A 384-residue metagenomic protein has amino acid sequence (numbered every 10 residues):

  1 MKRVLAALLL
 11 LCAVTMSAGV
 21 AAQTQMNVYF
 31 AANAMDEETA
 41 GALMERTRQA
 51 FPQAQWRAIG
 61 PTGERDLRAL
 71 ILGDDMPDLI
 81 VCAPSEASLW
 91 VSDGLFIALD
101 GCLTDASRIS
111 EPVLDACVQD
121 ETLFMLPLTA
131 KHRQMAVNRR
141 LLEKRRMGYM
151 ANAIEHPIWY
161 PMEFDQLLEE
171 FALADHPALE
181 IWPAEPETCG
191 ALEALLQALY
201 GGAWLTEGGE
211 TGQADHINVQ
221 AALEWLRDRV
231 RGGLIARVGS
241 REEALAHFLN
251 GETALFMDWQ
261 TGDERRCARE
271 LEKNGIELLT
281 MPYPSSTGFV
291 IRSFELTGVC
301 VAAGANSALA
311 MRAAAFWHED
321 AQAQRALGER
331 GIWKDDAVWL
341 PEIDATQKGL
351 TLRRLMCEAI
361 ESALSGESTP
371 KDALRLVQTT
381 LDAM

Functional and structural regions predicted by a protein language model:
K2-L9, A13-A87, T287, R325-A326 (+2 more regions): Conserved N-terminal structural module of periplasmic/extracytoplasmic solute-binding proteins
T39, L43, A221-A222, G304-W317 (+2 more regions): Short amphipathic alpha-helical coupling segments at ligand-binding clamshell hinges and other catalytic/signaling
A50-I109, R145-R146, M150, A246-H247 (+2 more regions): Extracytoplasmic "Venus flytrap"/periplasmic binding protein-like
P52, R269-G331, E358, S365 (+1 more regions): Extracytoplasmic/periplasmic substrate-recognition and gating elements
C82-Q134, M162, E277-M281: Hinge/lid segment of periplasmic solute-binding proteins
A87, A191-L195, L199, Q220-N306: Extracytoplasmic/periplasmic substrate-binding proteins
V118-T188, G202-A236, T369: Helix-loop-helix "hinge/cap" segment bordering the ligand-binding cleft or interdomain interface
K334-M384: Conserved C-terminal helix/tail region of periplasmic/extracytoplasmic solute-binding proteins
